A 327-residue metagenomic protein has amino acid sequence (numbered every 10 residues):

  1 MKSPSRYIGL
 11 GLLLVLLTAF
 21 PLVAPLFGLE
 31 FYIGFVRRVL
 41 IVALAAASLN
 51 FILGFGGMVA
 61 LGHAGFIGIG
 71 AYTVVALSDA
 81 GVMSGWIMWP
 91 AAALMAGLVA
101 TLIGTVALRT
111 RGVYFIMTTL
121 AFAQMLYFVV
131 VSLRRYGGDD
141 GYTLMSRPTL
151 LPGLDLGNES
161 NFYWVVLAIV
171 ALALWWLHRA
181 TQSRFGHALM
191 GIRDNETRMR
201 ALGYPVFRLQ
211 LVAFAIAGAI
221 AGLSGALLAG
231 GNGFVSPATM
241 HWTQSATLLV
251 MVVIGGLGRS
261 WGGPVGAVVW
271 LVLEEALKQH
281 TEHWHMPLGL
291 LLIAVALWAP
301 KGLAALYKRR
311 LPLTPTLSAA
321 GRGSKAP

Functional and structural regions predicted by a protein language model:
M1-T18, W175, I192-E196, R200-R208 (+2 more regions): Cytosolic-side transmembrane-helix boundaries in multi-pass membrane proteins
K2, G54-V59, L98-R134, L249-L257: Short loop segments and helix-boundary regions at transmembrane helix junctions of multi-pass inner-membrane proteins
P21, L29-D79, V106-I116, I192 (+2 more regions): Single transmembrane alpha-helix segments in multi-pass membrane proteins
V36, A60, T73, A100 (+11 more regions): Generic structural signal for small/hydrophobic residues in well-ordered secondary structure, especially within
F55-T105, P152-E159, A276: Membrane-embedded helix boundary and interhelical linker motif in transport proteins
A64, W89, Q210-W298: Transmembrane alpha-helical segments in multi-pass inner-membrane proteins
F122-L156, G186, T281, K301-K308: Extracellular/periplasmic helix-loop junction at the C-terminal end of a transmembrane helix in multi-pass membrane
G157-S236: Helix-loop-helix "hairpin" substructures at the membrane interface of multi-pass membrane proteins
